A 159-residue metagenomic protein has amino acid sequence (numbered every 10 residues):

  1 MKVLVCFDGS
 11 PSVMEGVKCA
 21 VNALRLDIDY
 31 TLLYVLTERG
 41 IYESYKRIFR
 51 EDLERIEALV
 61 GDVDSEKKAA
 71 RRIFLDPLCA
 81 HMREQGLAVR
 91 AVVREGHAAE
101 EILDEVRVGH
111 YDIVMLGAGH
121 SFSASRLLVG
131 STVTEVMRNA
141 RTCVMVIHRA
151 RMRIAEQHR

Functional and structural regions predicted by a protein language model:
M1, D112, R141: Conserved acidic residues
M1-A58: Small/aliphatic-rich secondary-structure junction motif
G16, Y42-K46, L103-D104, R126-L127 (+1 more regions): Short, well-ordered secondary-structure micro-motifs
T31-L33, R90-R94, M145: General small-molecule cofactor/ligand-binding pocket signal
R47-E51, V108-H110, T132-V133: Short, hinge-like loop/turn segments at secondary-structure boundaries
L53-A70: A short acidic, glycine-rich active-site loop that binds or catalyzes chemistry on phosphate/adenosine moieties
I73, C79-V114, R151-R159: Structural beta-alpha unit
I113-R138, R153-E156: Glycine-rich, Arg-bearing micro-motifs that act as flexible, cationic patches
